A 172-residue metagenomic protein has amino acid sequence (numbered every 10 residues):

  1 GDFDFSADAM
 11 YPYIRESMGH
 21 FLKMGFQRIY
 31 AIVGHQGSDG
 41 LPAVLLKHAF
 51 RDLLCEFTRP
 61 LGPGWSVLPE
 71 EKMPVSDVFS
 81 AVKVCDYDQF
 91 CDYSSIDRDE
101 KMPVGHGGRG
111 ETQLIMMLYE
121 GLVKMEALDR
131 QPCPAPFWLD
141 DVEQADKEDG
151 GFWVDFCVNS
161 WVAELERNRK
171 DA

Functional and structural regions predicted by a protein language model:
G1-A172: Extended, histidine- and acidic-residue-enriched regions that form the cofactor-binding/catalytic faces
